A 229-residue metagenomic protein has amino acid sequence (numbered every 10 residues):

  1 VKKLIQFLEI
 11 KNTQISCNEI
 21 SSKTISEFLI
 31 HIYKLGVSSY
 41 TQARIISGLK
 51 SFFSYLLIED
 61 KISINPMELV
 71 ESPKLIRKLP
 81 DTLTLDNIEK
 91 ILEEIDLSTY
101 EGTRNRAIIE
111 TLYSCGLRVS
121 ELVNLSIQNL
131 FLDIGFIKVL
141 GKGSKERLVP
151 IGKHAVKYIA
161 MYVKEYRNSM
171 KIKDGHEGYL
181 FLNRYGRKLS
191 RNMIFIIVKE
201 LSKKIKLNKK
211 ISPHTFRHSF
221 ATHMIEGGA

Functional and structural regions predicted by a protein language model:
V1-A229: Conserved catalytic core of the tyrosine transesterase superfamily
